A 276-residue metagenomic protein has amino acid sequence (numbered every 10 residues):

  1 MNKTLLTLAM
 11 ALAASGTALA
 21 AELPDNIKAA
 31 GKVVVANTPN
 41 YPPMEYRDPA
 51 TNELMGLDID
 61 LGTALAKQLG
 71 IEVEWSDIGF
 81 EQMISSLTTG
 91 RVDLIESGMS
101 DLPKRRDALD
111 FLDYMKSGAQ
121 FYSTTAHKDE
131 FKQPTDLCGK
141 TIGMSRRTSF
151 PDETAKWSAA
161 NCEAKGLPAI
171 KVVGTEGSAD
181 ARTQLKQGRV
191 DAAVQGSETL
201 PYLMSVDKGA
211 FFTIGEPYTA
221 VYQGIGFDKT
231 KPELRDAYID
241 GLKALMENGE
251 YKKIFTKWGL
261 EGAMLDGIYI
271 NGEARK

Functional and structural regions predicted by a protein language model:
G31-M55: Short glycine-rich His-centered loop
P39, K116-S123, S205-I239, E261-K276: Periplasmic-binding protein-like
D48, T63-L69, F150-G174, M204-V206: Ligand-binding cleft/hinge of the Venus flytrap
I59, E74-S85, D129-E130, P168-T183 (+1 more regions): Short helix-initiation/N-cap motifs at beta->coil->alpha
D60-Q68, H127-K128, T135-D136, K140-T148 (+1 more regions): Extended ligand-binding regions for polar small-molecule ligands
T63, K67, E72-D136: Acidic, polar ligand-binding/catalytic clefts
E81-Q82, M99-D107, D152-S158, K186-A220: A ligand-binding cleft/hinge motif common to bilobed small-molecule-binding domains
S149-K165, V172, T213, K243-K276: Ligand-binding clefts/hinges and TM-proximal coupling segments of bilobed small-molecule sensing domains
